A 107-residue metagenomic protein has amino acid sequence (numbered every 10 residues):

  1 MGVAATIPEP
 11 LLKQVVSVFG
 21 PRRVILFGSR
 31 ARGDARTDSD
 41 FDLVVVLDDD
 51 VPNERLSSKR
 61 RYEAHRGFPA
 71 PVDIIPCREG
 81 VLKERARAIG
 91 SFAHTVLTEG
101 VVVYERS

Functional and structural regions predicted by a protein language model:
M1-R23, R32-T37, L47-S107: Catalytic core of pol beta-like nucleotidyltransferases
F27-S29: Glycine-rich beta-strand-to-loop/alpha-helix junction loops that act as flexible
D42-V46: Short beta-strand->loop micro-motif that forms the acidic, two-metal-ion catalytic signature in nucleotide-processing
